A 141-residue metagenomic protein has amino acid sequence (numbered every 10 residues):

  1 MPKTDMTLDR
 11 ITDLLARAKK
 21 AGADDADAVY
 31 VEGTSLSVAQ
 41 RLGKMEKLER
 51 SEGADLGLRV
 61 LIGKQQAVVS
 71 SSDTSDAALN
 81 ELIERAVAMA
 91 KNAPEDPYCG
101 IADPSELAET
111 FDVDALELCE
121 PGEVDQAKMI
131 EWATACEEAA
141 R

Functional and structural regions predicted by a protein language model:
M1-R141: Active-site bordering "gate/hinge" segments that shape substrate access to catalytic or cofactor-binding pockets
